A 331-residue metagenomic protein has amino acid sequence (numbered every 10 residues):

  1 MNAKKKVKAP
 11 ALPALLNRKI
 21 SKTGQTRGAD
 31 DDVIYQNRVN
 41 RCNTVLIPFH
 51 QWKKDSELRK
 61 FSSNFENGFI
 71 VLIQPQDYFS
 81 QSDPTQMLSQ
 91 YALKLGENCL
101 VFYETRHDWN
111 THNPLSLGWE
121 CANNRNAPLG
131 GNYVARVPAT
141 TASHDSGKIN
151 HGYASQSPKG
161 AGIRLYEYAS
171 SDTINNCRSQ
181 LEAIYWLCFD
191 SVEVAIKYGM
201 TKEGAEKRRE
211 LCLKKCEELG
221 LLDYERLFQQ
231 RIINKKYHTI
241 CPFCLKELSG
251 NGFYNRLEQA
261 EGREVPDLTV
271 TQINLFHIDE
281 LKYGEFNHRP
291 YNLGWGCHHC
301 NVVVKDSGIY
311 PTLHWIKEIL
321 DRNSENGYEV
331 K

Functional and structural regions predicted by a protein language model:
M1, L211-C212, N301, K331: N-terminal low-hydrophobic presequence detector
M1-L211: Mixed-charge, low-complexity interaction segments
L181, R209-E217, Y310-L320: Generic hydrophobic, helix-prone segments enriched in Leu/Val/Ile
Y198-F253, E258: Short, charged surface segments at domain edges that flank catalytic/cofactor-binding sites
D223, H277-L281, H298: Short glycine/proline-rich turn/loop motifs
E225-F228, G262, G296, C300: Generic preference for well-ordered secondary structure
E247-N292: Histidine-centered nuclease catalytic patch
K282-K331: Polybasic, low-complexity binding patches
